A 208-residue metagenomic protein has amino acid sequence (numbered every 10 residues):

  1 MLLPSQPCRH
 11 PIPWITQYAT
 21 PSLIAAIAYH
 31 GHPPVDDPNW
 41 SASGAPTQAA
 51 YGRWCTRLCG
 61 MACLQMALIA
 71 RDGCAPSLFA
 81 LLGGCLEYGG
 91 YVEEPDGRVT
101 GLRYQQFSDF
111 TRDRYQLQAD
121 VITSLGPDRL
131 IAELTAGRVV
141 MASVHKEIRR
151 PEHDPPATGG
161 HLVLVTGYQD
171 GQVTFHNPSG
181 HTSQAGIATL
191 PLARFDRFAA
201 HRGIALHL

Functional and structural regions predicted by a protein language model:
M1-R98: Active-site-adjacent structural segments surrounding the nucleophilic cysteine of cysteine proteases and isopeptidases
L2-L3, C8, I12-Y18, I24-H30 (+5 more regions): Noncatalytic regulatory segments and standalone regulatory/sensor domains
C55, G60-L64, R103, F107 (+2 more regions): Stable alpha-helical elements in mature extracytoplasmic
G84, Y88, F110, E133 (+1 more regions): Residues that form generic nucleotide/phosphate-binding pockets
Y88, R114, A136-R138: Structured helix-beta-strand junction loops
G90-T123: Mid-length scaffold segments of soluble, non-membrane domains
I122-H176, H207: Active-site-adjacent substructure of cysteine-protease-like catalytic cores
